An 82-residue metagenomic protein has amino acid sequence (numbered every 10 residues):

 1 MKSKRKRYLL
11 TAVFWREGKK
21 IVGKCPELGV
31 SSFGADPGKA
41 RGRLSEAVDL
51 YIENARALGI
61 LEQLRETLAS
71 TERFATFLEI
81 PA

Functional and structural regions predicted by a protein language model:
M1-L9, V13, G42-A82: Short, charged, surface-exposed hinge/linker loops at domain edges that act as mobile lids or interdomain connectors
K6, P26-L28: Short strand-coil-strand connectors
T11-C25: Short aromatic-glycine-(Arg/Gly/Cys) micro-motifs in beta-strand/loop hairpins
L28-K39: A short, exposed loop/beta-hairpin motif centered on an aromatic-Gly-Thr core
